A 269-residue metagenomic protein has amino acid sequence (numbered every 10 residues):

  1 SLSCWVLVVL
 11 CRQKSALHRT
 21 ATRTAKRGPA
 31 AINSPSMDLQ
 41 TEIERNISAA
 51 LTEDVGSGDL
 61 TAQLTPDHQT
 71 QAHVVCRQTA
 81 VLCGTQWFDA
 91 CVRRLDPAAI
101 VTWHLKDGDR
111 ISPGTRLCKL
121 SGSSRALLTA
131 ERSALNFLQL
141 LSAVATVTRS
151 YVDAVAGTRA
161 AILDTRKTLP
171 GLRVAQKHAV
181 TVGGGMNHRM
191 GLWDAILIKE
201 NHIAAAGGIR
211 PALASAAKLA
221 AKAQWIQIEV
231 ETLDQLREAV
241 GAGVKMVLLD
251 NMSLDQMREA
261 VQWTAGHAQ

Functional and structural regions predicted by a protein language model:
A21-T22: Ser/Thr/Pro/Gly-rich low-complexity, intrinsically disordered segments
K26-S36: Short, Lys/Arg-enriched N-terminal segments with co-localized hydrophobic residues within the first ~10-30 amino acids
S36-A242, M246, R258-W263, A268-Q269: Acidic/glycine-rich phosphate/pyrophosphate-binding loops and surrounding catalytic core that coordinate Mg2+
N251: Short secondary-structure boundary segments
